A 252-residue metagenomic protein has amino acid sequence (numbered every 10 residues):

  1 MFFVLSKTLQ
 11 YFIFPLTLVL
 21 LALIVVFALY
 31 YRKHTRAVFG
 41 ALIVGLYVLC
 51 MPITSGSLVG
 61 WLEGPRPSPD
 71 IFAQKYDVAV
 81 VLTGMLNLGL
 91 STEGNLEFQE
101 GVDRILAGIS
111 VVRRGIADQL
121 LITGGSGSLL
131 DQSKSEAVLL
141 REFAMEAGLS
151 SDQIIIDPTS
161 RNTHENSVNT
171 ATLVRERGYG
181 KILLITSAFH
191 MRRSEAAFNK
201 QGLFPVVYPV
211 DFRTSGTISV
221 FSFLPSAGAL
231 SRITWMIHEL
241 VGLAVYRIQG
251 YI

Functional and structural regions predicted by a protein language model:
M1-A28: Membrane-embedded alpha-helical segments of integral membrane proteins
M1-L9, T54, L58-L62, I237-A244: Hydrophobic alpha-helical segments of integral membrane proteins, encompassing both true transmembrane helices
F27-Y30, L46, Y246: Structural signal for membrane-spanning alpha-helices in multi-pass inner-membrane proteins, emphasizing helix cores
L29-A37: Membrane-interface helix-boundary motifs at transmembrane edges
F39-P52: Hydrophobic membrane-insertion alpha-helices, especially the h-region of bacterial N-terminal signal peptides
P52-A229: A structural signal for short, hydrophobic/glycine-enriched beta-strand patches
G216-V220, L224, A229-I252: Extracytoplasmic/luminal low-complexity segments enriched in Pro/Gly and acidic/polar residues that act as flexible
